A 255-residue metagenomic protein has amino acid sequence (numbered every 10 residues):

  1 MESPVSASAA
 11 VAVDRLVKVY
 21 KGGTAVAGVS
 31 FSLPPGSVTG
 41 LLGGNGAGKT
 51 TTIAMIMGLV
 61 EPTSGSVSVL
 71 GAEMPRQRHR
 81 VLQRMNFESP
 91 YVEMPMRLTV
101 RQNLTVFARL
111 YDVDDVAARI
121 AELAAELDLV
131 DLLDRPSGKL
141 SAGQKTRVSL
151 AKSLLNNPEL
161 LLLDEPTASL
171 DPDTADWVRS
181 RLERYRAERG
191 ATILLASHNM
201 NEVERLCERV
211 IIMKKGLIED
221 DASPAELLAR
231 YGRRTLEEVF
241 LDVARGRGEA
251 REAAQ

Functional and structural regions predicted by a protein language model:
T105, R109-L132: Conserved ABC ATPase "signature" region
P136-L140: Conserved ABC ATPase signature
N157: Conserved catalytic motifs of ABC-family nucleotide-binding domains
L161-E165: Catalytic Walker B motif of ABC-type/P-loop ATPase nucleotide-binding domains
D176-E188: Helical segment within the ABC ATPase nucleotide-binding domain
D221-A222: ABC ATPase "signature
